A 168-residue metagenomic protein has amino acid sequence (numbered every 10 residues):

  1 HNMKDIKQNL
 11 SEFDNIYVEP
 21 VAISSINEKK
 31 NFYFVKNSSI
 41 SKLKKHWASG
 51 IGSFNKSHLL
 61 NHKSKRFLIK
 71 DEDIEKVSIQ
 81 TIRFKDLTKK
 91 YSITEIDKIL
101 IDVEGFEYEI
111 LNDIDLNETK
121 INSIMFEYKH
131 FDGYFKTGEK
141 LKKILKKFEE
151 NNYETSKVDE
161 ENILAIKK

Functional and structural regions predicted by a protein language model:
H1-K168: Phosphate/nucleotide-binding beta-alpha loop and adjacent structural elements of enzyme active sites
